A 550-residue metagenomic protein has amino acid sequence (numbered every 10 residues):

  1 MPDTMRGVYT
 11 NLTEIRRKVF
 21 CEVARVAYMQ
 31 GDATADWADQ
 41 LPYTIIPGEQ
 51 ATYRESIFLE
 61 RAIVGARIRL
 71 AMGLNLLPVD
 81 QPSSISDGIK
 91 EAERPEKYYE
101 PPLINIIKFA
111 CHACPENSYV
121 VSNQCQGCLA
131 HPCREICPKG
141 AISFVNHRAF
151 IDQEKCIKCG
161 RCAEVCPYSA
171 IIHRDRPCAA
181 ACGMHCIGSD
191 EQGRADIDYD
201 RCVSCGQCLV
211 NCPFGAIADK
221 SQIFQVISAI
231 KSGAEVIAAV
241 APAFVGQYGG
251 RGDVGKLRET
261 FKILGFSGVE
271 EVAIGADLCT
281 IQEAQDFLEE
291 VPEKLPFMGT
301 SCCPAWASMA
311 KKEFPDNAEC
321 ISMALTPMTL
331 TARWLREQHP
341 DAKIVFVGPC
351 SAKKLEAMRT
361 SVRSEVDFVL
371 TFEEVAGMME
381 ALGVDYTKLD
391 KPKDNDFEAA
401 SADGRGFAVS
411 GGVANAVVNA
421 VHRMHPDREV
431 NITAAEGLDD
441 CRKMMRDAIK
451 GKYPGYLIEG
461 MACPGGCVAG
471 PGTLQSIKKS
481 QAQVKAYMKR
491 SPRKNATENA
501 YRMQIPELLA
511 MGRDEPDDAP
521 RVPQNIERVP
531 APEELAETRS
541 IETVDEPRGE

Functional and structural regions predicted by a protein language model:
M1-P82, G88, D219-E550: Iron-sulfur-associated redox domains of electron-transfer enzymes in respiratory and anaerobic energy metabolism
P78-L103: Conserved oxyanion/phosphate-binding beta-strand-loop segments in alpha/beta enzyme cores
R94-S122, K139-G140: N-terminal [4Fe-4S]-dependent radical SAM core
H112-V120, S143-R148, G188-S189, Q207 (+4 more regions): Gly-rich Lys/Arg/Thr-decorated short loops/hinges at beta-loop-alpha junctions or inter-strand turns that position
P115-S118, H131, G160, G206 (+1 more regions): Short flexible coil/turn linkers enriched for glycine and charged/polar residues that connect secondary-structure
Q124, K155-K158, V203-S204, L288: Active-site-facing alpha/beta catalytic cores
G127, H131-I136, E164-V165, N211 (+5 more regions): Transmembrane alpha-helical segments of multi-pass membrane transport proteins and ion-pumping complexes
A130-Q153, R161-D198, V203, Q207-Q222 (+2 more regions): Iron-sulfur cluster-binding cysteine motifs and their immediate structural context in ferredoxin-like electron-transfer
